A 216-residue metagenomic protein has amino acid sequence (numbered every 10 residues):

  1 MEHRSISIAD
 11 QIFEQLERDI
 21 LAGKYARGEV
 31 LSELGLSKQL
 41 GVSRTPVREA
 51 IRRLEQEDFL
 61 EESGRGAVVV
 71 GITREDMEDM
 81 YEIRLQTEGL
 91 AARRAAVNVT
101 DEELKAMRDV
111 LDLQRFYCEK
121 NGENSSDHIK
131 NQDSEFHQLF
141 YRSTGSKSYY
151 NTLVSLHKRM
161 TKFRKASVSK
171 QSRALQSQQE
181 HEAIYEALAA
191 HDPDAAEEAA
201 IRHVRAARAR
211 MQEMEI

Functional and structural regions predicted by a protein language model:
M1-H3, D194-I216: C-terminal effector-binding regulatory domain of bacterial HTH transcription factors
M1-V97, E213-I216: Short linear motifs at protein or domain termini
D19, G23, E62, Q114-Y117 (+4 more regions): A short secondary-structure junction motif
V42, A190-H191: Residue-level signal for the nucleotide or nucleotide-sugar donor/cofactor binding architecture
G64, T87, D109, Q176-Q179: Alpha-helix N-cap/N′ positions at the starts of helices
V97, D101-A166, Q178-A187, A195-A206: Conserved amphipathic alpha-helical segments that form helical-bundle/coiled-coil interaction surfaces
